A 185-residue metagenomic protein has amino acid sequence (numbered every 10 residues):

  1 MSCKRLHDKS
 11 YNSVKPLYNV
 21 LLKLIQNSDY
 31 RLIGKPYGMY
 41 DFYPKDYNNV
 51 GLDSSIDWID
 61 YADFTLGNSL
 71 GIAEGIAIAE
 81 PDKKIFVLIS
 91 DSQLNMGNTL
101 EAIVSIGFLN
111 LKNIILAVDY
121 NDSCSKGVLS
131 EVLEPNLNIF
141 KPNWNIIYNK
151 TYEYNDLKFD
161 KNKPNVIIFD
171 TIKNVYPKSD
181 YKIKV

Functional and structural regions predicted by a protein language model:
M1, N12, L17-L21, R31-I33 (+4 more regions): Generic low-polarity alpha-helical segments
S2-L109: Cofactor-binding active-site loop characterized by glycine-rich and histidine/acidic residues
I59-V185: Glycine-rich ThDP/TPP pyrophosphate-binding loop and its adjacent helix/strand module within ThDP-dependent enzymes
